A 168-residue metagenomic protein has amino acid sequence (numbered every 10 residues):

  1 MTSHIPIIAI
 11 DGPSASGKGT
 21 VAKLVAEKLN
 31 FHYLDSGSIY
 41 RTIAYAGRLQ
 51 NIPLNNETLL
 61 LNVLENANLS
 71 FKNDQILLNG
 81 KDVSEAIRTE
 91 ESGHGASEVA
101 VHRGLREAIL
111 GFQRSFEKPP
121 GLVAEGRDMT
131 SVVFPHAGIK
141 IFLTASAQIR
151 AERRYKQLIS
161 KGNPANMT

Functional and structural regions predicted by a protein language model:
M1-I5: Phosphate-binding P-loop
I8-I10: Hydrophobic anchor at the beta1->P-loop junction of P-loop NTPases
P13: P-loop (Walker A) phosphate-binding loop of NTP-binding proteins
G19: Walker A/P-loop
S38-G121, D128, V133, Q148-E152 (+1 more regions): ATP-dependent small-molecule kinase phosphotransfer cores that center on conserved nucleotide phosphate-binding segments
L122, G138-F142: Short, well-ordered beta-strand core segments
